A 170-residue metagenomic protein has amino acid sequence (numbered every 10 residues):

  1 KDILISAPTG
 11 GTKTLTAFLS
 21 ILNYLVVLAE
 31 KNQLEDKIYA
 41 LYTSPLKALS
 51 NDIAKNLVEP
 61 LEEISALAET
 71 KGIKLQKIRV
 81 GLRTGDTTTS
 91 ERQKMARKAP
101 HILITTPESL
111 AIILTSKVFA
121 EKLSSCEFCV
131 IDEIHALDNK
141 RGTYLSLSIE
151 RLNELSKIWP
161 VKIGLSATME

Functional and structural regions predicted by a protein language model:
K1-E170: Conserved P-loop/Walker A NTP-binding site and adjacent catalytic elements of P-loop NTPases
